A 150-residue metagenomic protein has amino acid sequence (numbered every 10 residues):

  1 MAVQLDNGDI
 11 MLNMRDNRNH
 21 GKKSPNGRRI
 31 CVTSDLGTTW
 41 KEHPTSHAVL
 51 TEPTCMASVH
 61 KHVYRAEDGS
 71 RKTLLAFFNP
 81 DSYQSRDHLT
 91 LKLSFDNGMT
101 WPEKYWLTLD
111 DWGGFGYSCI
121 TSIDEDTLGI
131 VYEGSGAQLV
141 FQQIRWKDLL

Functional and structural regions predicted by a protein language model:
M1-L150: Asp-box/BNR beta-propeller blade signature and adjacent active/binding-site loops in extracellular glycan-interacting
